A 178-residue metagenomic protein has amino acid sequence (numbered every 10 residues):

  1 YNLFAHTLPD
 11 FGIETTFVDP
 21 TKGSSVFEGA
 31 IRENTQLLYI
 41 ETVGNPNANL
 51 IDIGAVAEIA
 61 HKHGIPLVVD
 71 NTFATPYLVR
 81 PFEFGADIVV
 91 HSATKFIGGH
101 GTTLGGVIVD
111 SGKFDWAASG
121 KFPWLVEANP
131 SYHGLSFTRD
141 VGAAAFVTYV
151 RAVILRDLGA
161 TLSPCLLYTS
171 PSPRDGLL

Functional and structural regions predicted by a protein language model:
Y1-T42, E58, K62, P76 (+1 more regions): PLP-dependent aminotransferase-like
T16, N45-N49, V69-N71, G159-L162: Glycine- and other small-residue-rich loops at beta-strand/loop junctions that grip anionic moieties
V18-T21, I40-V43, I65, V69-T72 (+5 more regions): Fold-independent oxyanion-binding glycine-rich loops and adjacent beta-strand/coil segments at enzyme active sites
V43-P66, A74-R80: Active-site core of PLP-dependent enzymes with the aminotransferase class I/II
A86-T148, A160-L167: Active-site PLP attachment segment
Y149-L162, R174: A short glycine-threonine-serine/GTX helix/turn-capping micro-motif
Y168-P173: Conserved small/polar residues in nucleotide/adenosyl-binding loops
